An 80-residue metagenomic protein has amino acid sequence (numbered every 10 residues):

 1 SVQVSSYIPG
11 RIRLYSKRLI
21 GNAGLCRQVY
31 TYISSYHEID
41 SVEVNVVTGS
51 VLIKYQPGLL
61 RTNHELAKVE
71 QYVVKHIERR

Functional and structural regions predicted by a protein language model:
S1-N22: Short glycine-/aliphatic-rich beta-strand segments at the starts of folded cytosolic domains
S1-V2, L14, V29-S50, K54: Short acidic amphipathic segments
S5, S16, Y36, E65-K68: Functionally constrained cores in energy, signaling, and assembly domains
L19, Q56-L60: Helix N-cap motif at beta-to-alpha junctions
N22-Q28: Ser/Thr-Pro-rich, acidic low-complexity intrinsically disordered regions of eukaryotic RNA-binding
L59-H76: Charge-rich, low-aromatic oligomerization/scaffolding segments with amphipathic character
